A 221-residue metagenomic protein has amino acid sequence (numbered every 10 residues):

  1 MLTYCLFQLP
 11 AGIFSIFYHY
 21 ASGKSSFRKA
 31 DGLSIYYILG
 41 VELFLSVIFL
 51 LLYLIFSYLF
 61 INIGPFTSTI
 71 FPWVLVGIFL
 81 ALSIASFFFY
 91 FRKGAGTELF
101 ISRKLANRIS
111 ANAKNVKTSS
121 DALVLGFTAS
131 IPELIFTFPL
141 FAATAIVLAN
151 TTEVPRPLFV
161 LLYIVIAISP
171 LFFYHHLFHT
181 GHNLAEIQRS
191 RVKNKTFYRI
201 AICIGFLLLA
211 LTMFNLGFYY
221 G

Functional and structural regions predicted by a protein language model:
M1, S22-L59, F138-E186: A small-residue-rich subset of transmembrane alpha-helices
M1-P10, I35, L105-P132, V154-L162: Small-residue-enriched transmembrane helix starts and helix-helix packing motifs in multi-pass inner-membrane proteins
L6-I16, I131-T144: Transmembrane helix boundary and interhelical junction motifs in multipass membrane proteins
F7-Y20, A81-I101, S169-N183: Membrane-water interface of transmembrane alpha-helices
F27-R103: Membrane helix-loop-helix hairpins that form the core translocation module of multi-pass transporters
F60-W73, P155, F159-V160, V192-Y198: Interfacial loop-to-helix junctions that mark the boundaries of transmembrane helices in multi-pass membrane
H179-F206: Interfacial loop-to-transmembrane junctions
L209-G221: Juxtamembrane boundary at the C-terminal end of a transmembrane helix
